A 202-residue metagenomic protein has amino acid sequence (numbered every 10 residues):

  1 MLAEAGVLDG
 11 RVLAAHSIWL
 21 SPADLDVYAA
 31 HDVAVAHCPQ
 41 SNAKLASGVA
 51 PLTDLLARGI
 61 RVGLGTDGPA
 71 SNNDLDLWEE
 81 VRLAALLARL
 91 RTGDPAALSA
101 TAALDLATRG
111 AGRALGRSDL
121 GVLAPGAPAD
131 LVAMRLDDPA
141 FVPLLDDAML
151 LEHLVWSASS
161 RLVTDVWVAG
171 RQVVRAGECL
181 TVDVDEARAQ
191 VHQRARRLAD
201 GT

Functional and structural regions predicted by a protein language model:
M1-D74: Active-site core of metal-dependent hydrolases
E4-V7, R11, T53-A140: His/Asp/Glu-enriched, well-ordered alpha-helical/loop segment that forms or immediately abuts the divalent-metal
A15, G93, G177: Short, flexible active-site loop motifs that bind/organize anionic cofactors or intermediates
S17-I18, R89, D137, R171: Flexible loop residues that form catalytic and substrate-binding hotspots at small-molecule/glycan-binding clefts
S21-P22, A46-V49, A97, R117-L120 (+1 more regions): Structural motif corresponding to alpha-helix initiation and N-cap regions
A30, D76-E79, R161: Short, solvent-exposed loop/turn segments at the edges of secondary structure
S47, N73-L77, S99, A103 (+3 more regions): Short acidic-hydrophobic sequence patches enriched in Asp/Glu that either
A107-T202: Active-site microenvironment of metallo-dependent hydrolases
